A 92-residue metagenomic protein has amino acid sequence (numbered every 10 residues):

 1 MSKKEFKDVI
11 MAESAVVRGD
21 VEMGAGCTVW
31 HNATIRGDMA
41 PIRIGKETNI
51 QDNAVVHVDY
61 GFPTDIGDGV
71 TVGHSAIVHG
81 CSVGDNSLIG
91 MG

Functional and structural regions predicted by a protein language model:
K3, P41-R43: Surface-exposed loop/turn motifs in large extracellular/passenger domains
K7, A12-E13, R18-G19, G24-A25 (+10 more regions): Left-handed beta-helix
